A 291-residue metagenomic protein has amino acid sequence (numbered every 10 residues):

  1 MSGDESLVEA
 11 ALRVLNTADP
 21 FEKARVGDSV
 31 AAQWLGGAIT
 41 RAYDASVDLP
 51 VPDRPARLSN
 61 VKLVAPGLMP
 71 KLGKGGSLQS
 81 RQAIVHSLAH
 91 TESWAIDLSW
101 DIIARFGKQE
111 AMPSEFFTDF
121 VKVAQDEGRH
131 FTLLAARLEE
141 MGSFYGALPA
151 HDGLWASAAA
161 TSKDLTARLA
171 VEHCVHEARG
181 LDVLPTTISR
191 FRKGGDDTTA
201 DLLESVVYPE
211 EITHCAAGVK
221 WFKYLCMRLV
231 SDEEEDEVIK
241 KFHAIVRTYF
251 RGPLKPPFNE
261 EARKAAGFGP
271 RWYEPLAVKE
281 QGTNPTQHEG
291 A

Functional and structural regions predicted by a protein language model:
M1-A291: Non-heme di-metal
